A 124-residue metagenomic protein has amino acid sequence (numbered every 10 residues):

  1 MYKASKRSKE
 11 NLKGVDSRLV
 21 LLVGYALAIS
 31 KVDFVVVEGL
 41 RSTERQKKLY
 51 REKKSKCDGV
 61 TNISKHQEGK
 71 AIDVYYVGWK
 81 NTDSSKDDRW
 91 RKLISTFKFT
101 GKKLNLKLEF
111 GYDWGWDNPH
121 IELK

Functional and structural regions predicted by a protein language model:
M1-V35: Active-site acidic/histidine clusters and adjacent loop/turn architecture that either coordinate catalytic ions
K9-K13, E44-K53, T96-K98: Short linear motifs at secondary-structure transitions and domain/linker junctions
K9-S17, L40, S84-R91: Soluble non-cytosolic domains of exported or imported proteins
D16-L19, K53-D58: Short amphipathic alpha-helical surface micro-motifs
Y25-K56, K103, K107: Extended, low-complexity, intrinsically disordered C-terminal regulatory tails of eukaryotic serine/threonine kinases
K56-K124: Catalytic cores and adjacent binding grooves of peptidoglycan-active enzymes
